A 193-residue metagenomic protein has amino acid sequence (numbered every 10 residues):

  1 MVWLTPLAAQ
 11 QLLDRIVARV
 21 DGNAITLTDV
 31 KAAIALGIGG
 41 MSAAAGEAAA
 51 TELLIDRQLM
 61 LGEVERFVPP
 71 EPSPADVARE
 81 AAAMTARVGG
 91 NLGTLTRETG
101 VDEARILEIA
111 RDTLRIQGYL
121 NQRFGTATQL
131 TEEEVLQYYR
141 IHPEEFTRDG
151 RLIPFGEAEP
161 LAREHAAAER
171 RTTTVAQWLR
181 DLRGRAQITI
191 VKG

Functional and structural regions predicted by a protein language model:
M1-V2: N-terminal export leaders
T5-A9: Sec/Tat signal peptide C-region and signal peptidase I cleavage site
L12, I16-R19, A44-G193: Peptidyl-prolyl cis-trans isomerase
R15-G46: N-terminal targeting signals for Sec/Tat export/insertion, comprising classic cleavable signal peptides
